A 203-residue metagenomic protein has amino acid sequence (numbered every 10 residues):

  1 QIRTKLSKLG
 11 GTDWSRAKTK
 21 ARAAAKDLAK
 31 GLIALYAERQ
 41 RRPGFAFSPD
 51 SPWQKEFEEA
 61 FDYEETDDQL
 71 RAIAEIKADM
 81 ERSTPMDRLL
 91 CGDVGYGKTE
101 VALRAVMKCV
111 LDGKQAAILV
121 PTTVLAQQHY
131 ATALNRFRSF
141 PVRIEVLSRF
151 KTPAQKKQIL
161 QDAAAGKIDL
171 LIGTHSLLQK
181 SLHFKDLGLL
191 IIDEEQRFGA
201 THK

Functional and structural regions predicted by a protein language model:
Q1-L70: Upstream accessory/linker segments immediately N-terminal to the RecA-like ATPase cores of bacterial MutS and a subset
D62-M86, E100-V101: N-terminal pre-P-loop "Q-motif" helix
E81-G92, E100, G113-Q115, I168: Pre-Walker A (Motif I) flank of P-loop NTPase domains
D87, V101-Y130, R138-R143: Conserved SF1/SF2 helicase motif Ia
A102, H129-Y130, Q179-K185, E195-K203: Conserved ATPase-coupling elements of RecA-like P-loop NTPase cores
L125-A164: Conserved helix-turn-beta segment of the N-terminal RecA-like "Helicase ATP-binding" lobe in SF1/SF2 helicases
F150-L171, L178-L187: Conserved motor-coupling elements within RecA-like helicase/translocase cores
T174, D193-E194: Walker B catalytic acidic pair
